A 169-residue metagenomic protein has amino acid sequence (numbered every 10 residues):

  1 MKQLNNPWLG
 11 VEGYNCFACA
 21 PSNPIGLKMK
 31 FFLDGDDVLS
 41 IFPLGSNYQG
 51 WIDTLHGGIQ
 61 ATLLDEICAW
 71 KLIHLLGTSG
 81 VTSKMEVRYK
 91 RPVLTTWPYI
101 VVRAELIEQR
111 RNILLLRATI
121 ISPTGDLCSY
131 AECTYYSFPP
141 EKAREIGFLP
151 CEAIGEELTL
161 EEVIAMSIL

Functional and structural regions predicted by a protein language model:
M1-P7, L94-T96, I107-L169: HotDog/MaoC-like acyl-thioester-processing domains
M1-S46, C151-L169: Non-catalytic linker/capping segments at the edges of enzyme domains
N23, D36, V81, T96-P98 (+1 more regions): Residue-level preference for beta-strand/loop junctions
F32-D34, K90, E105-Q109: Short beta-strand micro-motifs enriched in acidic
L39-L63: A conserved, well-ordered hydrophobic junction motif at loop->secondary-structure transitions
S40, S83-M85, I100-V102, L116 (+1 more regions): Hydrophobic residues positioned within well-ordered beta-strands of beta-sheet architectures
F42-L44, Y89, S137: Hydrophobic residues in beta-strands and at strand termini
I67-V101: Hydrophobic beta-strand-centered segment that forms part of the acyl-chain substrate-binding groove
